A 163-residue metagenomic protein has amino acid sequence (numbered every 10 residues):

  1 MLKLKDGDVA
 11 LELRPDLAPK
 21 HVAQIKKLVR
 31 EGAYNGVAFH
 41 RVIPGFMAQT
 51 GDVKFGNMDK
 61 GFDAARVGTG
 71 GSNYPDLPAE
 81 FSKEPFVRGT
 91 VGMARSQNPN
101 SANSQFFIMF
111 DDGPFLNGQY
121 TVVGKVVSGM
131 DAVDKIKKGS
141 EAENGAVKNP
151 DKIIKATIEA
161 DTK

Functional and structural regions predicted by a protein language model:
M1-K163: Cyclophilin-like peptidyl-prolyl cis-trans isomerases
